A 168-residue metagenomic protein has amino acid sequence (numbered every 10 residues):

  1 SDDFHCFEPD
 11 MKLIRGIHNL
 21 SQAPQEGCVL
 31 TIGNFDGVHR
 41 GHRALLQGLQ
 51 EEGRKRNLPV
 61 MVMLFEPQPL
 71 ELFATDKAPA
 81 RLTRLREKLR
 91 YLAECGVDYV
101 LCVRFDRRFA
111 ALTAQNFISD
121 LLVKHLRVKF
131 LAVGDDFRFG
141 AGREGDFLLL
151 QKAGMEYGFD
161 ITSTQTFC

Functional and structural regions predicted by a protein language model:
F4-C168: Nucleotidyltransferase catalytic core that binds NTPs
